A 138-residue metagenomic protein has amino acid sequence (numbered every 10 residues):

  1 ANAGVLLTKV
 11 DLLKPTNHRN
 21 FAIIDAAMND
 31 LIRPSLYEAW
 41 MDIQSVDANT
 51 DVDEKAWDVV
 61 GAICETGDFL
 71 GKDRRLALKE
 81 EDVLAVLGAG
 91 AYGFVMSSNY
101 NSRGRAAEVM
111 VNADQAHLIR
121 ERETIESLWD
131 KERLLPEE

Functional and structural regions predicted by a protein language model:
A1-E138: Charged (often Lys/Glu-rich) extended helix/loop segments that serve as interaction or gating elements
